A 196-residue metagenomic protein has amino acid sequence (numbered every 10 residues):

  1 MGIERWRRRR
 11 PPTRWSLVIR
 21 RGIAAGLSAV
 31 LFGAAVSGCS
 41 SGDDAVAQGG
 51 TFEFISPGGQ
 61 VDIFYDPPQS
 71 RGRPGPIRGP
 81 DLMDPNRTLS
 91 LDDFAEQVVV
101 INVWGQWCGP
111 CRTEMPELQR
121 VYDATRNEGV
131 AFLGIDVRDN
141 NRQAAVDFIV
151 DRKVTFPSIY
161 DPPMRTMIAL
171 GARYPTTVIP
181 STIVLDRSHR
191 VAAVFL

Functional and structural regions predicted by a protein language model:
M1-P80: N-terminal targeting signals for export/organelle localization
I3, P85-R87, R190: Residue-level signal for well-ordered, solvent-exposed loop/turn and beta-edge residues enriched in charged/polar side
G75, V99, I179-P180: Short loop/turn microsegments at loop-to-beta-strand junctions
D81-M83, L185-D186: Short, acidic, Ser/Thr-enriched surface-loop or helix-capping motifs
L89-R112, L118, F132: Short active-site neighborhood of thiol/selenol oxidoreductases, capturing the structured segment around
R112-R152, P162-A169: Structural microenvironment flanking redox-active thiols in thiol-disulfide oxidoreductases
D147-T155, D161-L196: Thiol/disulfide oxidoreductase modules built on the thioredoxin-like
